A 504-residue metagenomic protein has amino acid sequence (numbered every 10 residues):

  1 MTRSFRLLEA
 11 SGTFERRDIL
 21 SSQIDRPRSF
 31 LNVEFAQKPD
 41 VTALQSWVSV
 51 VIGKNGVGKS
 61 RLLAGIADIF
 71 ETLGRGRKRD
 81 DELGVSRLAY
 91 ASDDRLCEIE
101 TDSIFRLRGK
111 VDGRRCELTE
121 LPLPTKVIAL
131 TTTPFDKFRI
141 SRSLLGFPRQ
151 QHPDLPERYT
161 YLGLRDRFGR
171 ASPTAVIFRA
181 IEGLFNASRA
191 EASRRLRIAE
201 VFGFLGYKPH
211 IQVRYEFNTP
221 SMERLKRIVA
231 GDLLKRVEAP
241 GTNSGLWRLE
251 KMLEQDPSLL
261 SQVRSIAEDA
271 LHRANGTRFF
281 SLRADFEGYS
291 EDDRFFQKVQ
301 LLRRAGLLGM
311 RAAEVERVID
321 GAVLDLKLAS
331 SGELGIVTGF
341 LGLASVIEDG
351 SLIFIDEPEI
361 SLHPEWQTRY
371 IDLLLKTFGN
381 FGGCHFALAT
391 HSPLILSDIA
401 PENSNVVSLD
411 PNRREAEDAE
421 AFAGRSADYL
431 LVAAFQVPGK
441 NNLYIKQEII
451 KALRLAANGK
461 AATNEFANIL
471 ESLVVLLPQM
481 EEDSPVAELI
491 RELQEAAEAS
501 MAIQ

Functional and structural regions predicted by a protein language model:
M1-G76, G309-Y444: Switch/communication elements of ASCE P-loop NTPase nucleotide-binding domains
T2-R17, D40-Q45, D136-R139, L145-R158 (+2 more regions): Acidic, Mg2+-coordinating catalytic modules of nucleic-acid enzymes
T2-R28, L164-L334, L341-E348: Extended helical coiled-coil dimerization/tether regions that scaffold and oligomerize large DNA-maintenance assemblies
L44, A64-A129: Conserved P-loop NTP-binding catalytic core
V50-S60, Y90-A91, I99, C116 (+5 more regions): FAD-dinucleotide binding site
P122-K126, P156-R158, E402-S404: Short glycine-/polar-rich loops that comprise or flank the Walker A/P-loop and associated switch/sensor motifs
I128-T131, I211-E216, F354, L388 (+1 more regions): A structural signal for short, well-ordered beta-strand segments and their strand-loop junctions that often border
T131-P134, G163: A short hydrophobic beta-strand->loop->alpha-helix junction that borders the nucleotide-binding pocket of P-loop NTPases
